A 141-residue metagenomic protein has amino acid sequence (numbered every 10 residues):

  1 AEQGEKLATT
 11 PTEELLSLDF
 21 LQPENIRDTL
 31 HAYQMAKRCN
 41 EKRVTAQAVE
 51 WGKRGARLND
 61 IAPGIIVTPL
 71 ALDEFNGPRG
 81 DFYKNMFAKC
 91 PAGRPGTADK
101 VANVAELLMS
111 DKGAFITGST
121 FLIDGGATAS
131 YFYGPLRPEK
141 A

Functional and structural regions predicted by a protein language model:
A1-R54, I65-V67: Catalytic loop of short-chain dehydrogenase/reductase
E2-L18, I66-K89, S130-A141: A glycine/serine/threonine-rich, flexible loop-to-helix segment that serves as the NAD(P) cofactor-binding "lid"
R43-T45, A102-A105, M109: Short-chain dehydrogenase/reductase
K53-G55, D111-K112: Short coil/turn segments at alpha/beta junctions that flank glycine-rich nucleotide-binding fingerprints
R57, I116-G118: Short, small/polar-rich loop/turn modules that mediate ligand/substrate recognition or access, typified
P63-G64, T68-P69, S119, G126: Proline-glycine-enriched beta-turn/loop adjacent to the NAD(P) cofactor-binding site in Rossmann-like oxidoreductases
C90-V101, K112: A conserved structural motif in NAD(P)-dependent oxidoreductases
